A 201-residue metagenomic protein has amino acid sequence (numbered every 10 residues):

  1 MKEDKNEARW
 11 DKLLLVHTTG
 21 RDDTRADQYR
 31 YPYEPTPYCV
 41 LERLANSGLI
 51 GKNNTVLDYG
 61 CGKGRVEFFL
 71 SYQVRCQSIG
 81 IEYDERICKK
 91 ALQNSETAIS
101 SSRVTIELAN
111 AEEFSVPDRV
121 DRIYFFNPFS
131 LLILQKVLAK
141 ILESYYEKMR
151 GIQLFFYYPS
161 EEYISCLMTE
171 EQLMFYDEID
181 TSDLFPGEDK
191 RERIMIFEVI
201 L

Functional and structural regions predicted by a protein language model:
M1-G51: S-adenosyl-L-methionine
N53-G60: Conserved class I S-adenosyl-L-methionine
G64-F68: Glycine-rich SAM-binding Motif I of class I
D84: Conserved SAM/SAH-binding beta-strand->alpha-helix loop
A91-L92: Conserved SAM-binding loop
S101-A109: Conserved SAM-binding strand-loop segment of SAM-dependent methyltransferases
R122-I133: A short SAM/SAH-binding and catalytic strip from SAM-dependent methyltransferases
L132-E192: C-terminal substrate-binding/active-site "lid" region of AdoMet-derived donor-dependent transferases
